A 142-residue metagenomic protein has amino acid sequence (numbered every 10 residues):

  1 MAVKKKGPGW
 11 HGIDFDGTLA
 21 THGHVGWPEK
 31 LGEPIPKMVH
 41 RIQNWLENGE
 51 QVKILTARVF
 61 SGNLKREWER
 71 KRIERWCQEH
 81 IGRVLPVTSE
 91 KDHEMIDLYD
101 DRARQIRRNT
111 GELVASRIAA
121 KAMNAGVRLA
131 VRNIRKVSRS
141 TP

Functional and structural regions predicted by a protein language model:
M1-P142: HAD-like aspartate-dependent phosphatase fold
